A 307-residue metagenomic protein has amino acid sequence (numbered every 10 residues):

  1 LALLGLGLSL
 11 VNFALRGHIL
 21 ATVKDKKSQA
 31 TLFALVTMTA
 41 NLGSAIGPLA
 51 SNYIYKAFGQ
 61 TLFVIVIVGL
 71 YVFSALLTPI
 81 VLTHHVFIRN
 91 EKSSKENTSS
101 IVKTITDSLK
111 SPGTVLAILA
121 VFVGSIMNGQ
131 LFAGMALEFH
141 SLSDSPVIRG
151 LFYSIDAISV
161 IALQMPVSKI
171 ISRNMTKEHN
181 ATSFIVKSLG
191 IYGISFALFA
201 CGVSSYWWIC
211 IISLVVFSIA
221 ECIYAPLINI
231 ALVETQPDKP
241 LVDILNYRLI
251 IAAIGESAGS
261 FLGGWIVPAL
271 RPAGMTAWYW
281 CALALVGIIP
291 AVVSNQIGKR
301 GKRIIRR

Functional and structural regions predicted by a protein language model:
A2-T39: Cytoplasmic helix-loop-helix junction between adjacent transmembrane helices in 12-TM secondary transporters
Y55, A162-N180, V267: Helix-to-loop junctions at the C-terminal end of transmembrane segments in multipass secondary transporters
K56-Y71, V267-G287: A membrane-interface helix-boundary motif in multi-pass transporters
V68, T182-L198: Structural signature of the two symmetry-related core transmembrane helices
F73-T83, C281-R307: Multi-pass alpha-helical transporter architecture, strongest for 12-TM Major Facilitator/SLC carriers used
H85-A117: Juxtamembrane intracellular "pre-TM" segments in multi-pass secondary transporters
A133-F152: Short amphipathic helix-loop junctions that connect adjacent transmembrane helices in Major Facilitator Superfamily/SLC
K239-L270: A late C-terminal transmembrane helix in Major Facilitator Superfamily
